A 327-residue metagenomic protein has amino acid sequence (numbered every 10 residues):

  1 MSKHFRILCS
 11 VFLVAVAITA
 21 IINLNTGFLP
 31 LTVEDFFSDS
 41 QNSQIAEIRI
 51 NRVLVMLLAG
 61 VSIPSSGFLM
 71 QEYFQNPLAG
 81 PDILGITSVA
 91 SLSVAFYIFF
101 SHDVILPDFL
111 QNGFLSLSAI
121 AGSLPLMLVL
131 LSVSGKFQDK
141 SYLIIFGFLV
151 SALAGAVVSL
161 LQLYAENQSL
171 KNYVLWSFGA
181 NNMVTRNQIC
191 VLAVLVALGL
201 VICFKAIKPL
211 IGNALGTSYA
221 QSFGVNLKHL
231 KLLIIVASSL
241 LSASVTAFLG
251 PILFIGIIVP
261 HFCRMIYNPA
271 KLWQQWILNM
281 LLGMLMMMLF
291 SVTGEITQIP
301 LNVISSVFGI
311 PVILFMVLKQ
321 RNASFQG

Functional and structural regions predicted by a protein language model:
M1-G327: Alpha-helical transmembrane segments in inner-membrane proteins
